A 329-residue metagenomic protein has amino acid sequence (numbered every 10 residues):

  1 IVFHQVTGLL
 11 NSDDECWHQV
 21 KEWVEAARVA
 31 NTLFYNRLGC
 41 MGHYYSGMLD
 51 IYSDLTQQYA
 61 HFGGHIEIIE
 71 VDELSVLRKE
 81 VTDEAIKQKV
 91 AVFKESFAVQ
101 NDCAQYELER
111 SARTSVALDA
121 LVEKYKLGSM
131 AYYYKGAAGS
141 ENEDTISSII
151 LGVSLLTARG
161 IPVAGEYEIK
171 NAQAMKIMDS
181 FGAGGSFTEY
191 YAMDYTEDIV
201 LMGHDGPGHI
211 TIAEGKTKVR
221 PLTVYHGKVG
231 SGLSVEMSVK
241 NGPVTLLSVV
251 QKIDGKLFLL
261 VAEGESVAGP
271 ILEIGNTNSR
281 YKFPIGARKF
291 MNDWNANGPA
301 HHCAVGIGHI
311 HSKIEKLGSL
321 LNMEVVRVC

Functional and structural regions predicted by a protein language model:
I1-V90, S96-F97: Cap/lid and interdomain-hinge subdomains that line or gate substrate/regulatory clefts in soluble alpha/beta enzymes
D13, Y45-M48, V76, G136-N142 (+1 more regions): Flexible loop/turn segments at secondary-structure boundaries
Y52, Q57-F62, L74, R78-I86 (+3 more regions): C-terminal and late-domain segments of enzyme folds
S53-H61, I146-L151, L320-M323: Short, solvent-exposed amphipathic alpha-helical segments in soluble enzyme and RNA/protein-processing domains
I66-I69, Y132-Y133, G184-A192, R327-C329: Flexible, glycine/charged-enriched surface loops at secondary-structure junctions
Q88-F181: Long, internal scaffold/assembly segments composed of regular secondary structure
T157-E273: C-terminal catalytic subdomain
K228-C329: Extended hydrophobic packing segments that form well-structured cores
